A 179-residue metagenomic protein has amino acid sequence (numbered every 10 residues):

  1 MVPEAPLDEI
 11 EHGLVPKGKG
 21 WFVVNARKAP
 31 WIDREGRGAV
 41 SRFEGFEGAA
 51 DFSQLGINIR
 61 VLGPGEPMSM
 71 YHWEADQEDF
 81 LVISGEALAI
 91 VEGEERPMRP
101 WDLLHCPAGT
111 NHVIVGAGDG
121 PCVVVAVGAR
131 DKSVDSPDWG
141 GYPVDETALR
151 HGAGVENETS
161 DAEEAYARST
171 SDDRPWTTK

Functional and structural regions predicted by a protein language model:
M1-Q54, E146-K179: A short, N-terminal "cap"/entry segment at the start of jelly-roll beta-barrel domains of the cupin/DSBH fold
A39-G45, N58-E74, A108: Conserved short histidine dyad/triad with adjacent acidic residue
I59-P64, H72-I90, A129: Short, conserved beta-strand element in jelly-roll/cupin
D79, G93-G109: Short acidic-glycine-tyrosine-enriched beta hairpin
L88, A108-V134: Ligand-binding loop in jelly-roll beta-barrel domains
P137-G140, V155: Peripheral, solvent-exposed domain-edge segments that often transition into intrinsically disordered/low-complexity
